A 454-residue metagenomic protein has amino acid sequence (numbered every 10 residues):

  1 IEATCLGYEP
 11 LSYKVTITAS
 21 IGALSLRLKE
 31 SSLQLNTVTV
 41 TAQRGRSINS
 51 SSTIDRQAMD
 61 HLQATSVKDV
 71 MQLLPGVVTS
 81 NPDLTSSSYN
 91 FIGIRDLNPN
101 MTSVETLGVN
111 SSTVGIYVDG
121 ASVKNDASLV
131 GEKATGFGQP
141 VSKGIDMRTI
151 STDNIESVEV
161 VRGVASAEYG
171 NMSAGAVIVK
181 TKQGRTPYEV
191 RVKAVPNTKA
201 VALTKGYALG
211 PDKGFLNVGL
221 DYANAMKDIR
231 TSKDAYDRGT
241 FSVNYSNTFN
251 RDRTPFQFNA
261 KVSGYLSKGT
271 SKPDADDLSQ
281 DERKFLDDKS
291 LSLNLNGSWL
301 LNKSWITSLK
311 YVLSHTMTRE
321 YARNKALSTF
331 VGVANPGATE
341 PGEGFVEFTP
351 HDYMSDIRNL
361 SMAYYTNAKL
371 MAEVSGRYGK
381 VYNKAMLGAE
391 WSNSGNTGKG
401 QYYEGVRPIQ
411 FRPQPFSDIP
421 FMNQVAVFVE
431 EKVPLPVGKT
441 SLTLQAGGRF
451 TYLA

Functional and structural regions predicted by a protein language model:
E2-E9, T18-H61: Short, acidic, small-residue-rich periplasmic hinge/interaction motif at the N-terminus of Gram-negative outer-membrane
I21-A23, L35-T37, N49-S51, L74 (+5 more regions): Extracytoplasmic
G22-R27, V67-V70, N90-G93, Y117 (+3 more regions): N-terminal periplasmic accessory domains that precede and gate Gram-negative outer-membrane beta-barrel machines
V40, T181-N197, L216-M226, L442-A454: Transmembrane beta-strand segments that form the barrel wall of outer-membrane beta-barrel proteins
K68, Q72-A127: Extracytoplasmic beta-strand/coil segments of soluble accessory domains associated with Gram-negative outer-membrane
A121-V161: Short acidic/polar hinge/loop motifs at secondary-structure boundaries that mediate gating or recognition
R191-N224, T231-H315: Transmembrane beta-barrel wall of Gram-negative outer-membrane proteins
F249-L266, K284-A454: Face-selective signature of the C-terminal outer-membrane beta-barrel domain
